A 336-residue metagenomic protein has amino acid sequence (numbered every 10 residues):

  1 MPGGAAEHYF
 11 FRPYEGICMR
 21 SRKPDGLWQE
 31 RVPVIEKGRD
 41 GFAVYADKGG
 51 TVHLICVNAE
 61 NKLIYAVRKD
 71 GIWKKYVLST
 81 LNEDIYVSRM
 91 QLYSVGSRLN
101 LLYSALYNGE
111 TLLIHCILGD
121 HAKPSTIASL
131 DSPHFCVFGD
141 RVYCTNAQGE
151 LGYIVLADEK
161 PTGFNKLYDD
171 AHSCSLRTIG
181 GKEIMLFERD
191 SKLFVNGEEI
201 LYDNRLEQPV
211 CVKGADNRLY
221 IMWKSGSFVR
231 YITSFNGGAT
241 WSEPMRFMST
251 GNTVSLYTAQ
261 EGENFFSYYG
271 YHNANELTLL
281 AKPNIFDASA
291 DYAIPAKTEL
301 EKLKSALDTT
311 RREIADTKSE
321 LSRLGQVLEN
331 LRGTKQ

Functional and structural regions predicted by a protein language model:
M1-T334: Extracellular, repeat-based ectodomains that mediate carbohydrate processing or recognition
